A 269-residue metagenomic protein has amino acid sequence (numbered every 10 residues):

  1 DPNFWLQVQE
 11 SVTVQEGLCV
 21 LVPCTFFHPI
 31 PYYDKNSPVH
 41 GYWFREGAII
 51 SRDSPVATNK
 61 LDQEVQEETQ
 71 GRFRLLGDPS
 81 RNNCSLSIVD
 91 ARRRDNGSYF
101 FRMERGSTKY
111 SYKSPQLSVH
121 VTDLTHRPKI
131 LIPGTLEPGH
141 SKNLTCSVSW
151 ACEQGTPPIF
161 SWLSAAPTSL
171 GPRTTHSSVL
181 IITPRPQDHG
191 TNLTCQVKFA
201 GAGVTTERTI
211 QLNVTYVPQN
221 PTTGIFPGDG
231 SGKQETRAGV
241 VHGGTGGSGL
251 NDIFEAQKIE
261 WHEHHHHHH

Functional and structural regions predicted by a protein language model:
D1, I50-D53, F199-G201, Y216-H269: Type I single-pass or GPI-anchored cell-surface glycoprotein architecture
D1-L18, G41, L61-Q63, N96-Y99 (+3 more regions): N-terminal Sec-dependent signal peptide, specifically the hydrophobic helical h-region
N3-Q7, D123-P133, V217-T223: Proline-enriched interdomain boundary motifs that mark the N-terminal boundary and often initiate the first structured
Q9-V14, I130-E137, S149-W150: Short beta-strand segments of immunoglobulin-like
V20, R94-M103, K142-L144, P158 (+2 more regions): Conserved Ig-like domain signature around the intradomain disulfide
F27-Q70, A151-A165: N-terminal V-set
Q70-P115: Ligand-binding face of N-terminal immunoglobulin V-set domains in extracellular IgSF glycoproteins
R102-D123, T194-V217: Extracellular/luminal immunoglobulin-like beta-sandwich modules
